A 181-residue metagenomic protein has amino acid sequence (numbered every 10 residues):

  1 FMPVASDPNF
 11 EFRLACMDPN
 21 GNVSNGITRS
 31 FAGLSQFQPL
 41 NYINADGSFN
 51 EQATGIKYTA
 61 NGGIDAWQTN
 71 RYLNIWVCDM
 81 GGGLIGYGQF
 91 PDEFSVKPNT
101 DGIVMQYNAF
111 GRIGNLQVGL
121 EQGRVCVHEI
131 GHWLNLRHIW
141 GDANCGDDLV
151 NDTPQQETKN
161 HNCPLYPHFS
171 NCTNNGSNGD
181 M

Functional and structural regions predicted by a protein language model:
F1-T69: Propeptide-to-catalytic entry region of secreted or membrane-anchored zinc metalloproteases
P3-D7, D65-R71, S95-N99, T173-D180: Extracellular/periplasmic catalytic domains that process cell-envelope and extracellular macromolecules
V4, N20, L40, D92 (+2 more regions): Generic low-complexity segments that are intrinsically disordered, proline-rich and/or Lys/Arg-biased
F10-F12, L73, I103, D148: A broad, low-specificity signal marking well-ordered, structured residues that form hydrophobic/aromatic
M17-P19, M80, F110, Q155: Residues that form or immediately flank small-molecule/cofactor binding pockets and catalytic motifs
Q38-A53, W76-G82, Q156-P164: Short linear motifs at secondary-structure transitions and domain/linker junctions
F49-G141: Active-site-proximal segment of zinc-dependent metalloprotease catalytic domains
Q117-M181: The catalytic-center signature of Zn2+-dependent metalloproteases
